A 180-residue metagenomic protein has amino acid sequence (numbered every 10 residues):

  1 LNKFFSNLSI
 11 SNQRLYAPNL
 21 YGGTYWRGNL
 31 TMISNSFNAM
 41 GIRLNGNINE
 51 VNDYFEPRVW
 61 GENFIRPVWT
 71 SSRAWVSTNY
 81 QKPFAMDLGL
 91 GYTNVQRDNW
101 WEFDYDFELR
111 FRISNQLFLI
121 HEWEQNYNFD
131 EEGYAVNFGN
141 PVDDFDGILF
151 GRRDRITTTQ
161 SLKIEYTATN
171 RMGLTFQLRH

Functional and structural regions predicted by a protein language model:
L1-H180: Exposed, low-structure sequence patches enriched in small/polar residues
